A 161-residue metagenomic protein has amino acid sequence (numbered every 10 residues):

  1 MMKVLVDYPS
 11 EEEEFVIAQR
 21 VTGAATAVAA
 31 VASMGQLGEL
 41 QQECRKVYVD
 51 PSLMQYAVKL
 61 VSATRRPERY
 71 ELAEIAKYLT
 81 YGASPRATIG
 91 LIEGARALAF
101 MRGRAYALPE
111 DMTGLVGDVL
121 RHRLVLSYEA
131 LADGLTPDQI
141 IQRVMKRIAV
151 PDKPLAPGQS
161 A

Functional and structural regions predicted by a protein language model:
K3-I75, M101-A105, P109, A130 (+1 more regions): Conserved C-terminal "switch" segment of AAA+ ATPases
R69-A161: C-terminal engagement/docking regions of AAA+ P-loop ATPases
